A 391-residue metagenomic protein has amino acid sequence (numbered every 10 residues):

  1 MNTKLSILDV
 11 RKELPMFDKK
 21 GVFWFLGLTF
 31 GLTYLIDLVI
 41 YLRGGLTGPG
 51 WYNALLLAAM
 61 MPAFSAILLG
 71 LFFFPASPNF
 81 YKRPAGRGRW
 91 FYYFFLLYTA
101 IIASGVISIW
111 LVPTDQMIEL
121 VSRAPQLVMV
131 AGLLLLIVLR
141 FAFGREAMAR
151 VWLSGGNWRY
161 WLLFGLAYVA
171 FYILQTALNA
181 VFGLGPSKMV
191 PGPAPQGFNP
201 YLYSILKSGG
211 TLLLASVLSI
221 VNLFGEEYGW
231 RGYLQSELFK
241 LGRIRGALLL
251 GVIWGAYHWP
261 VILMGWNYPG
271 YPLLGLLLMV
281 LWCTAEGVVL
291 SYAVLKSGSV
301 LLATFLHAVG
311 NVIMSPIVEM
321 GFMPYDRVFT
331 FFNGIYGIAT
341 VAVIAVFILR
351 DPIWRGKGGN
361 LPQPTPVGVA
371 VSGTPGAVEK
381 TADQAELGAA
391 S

Functional and structural regions predicted by a protein language model:
M1-K19: Short, Lys/Arg-rich, polar N-terminal cytosolic tail immediately upstream of the first transmembrane signal-anchor
V22, L26-F30, Y34, A59-A63 (+8 more regions): Alpha-helical transmembrane spans of integral membrane proteins, capturing the lipid-embedded, hydrophobic core of TM
L32-D37, M61-A66, A100-G105, F171-Q175 (+7 more regions): Alpha-helical transmembrane segments of multipass membrane proteins
D37-F73, R83-A142, R159-L166, M189-L214 (+1 more regions): Alpha-helical transmembrane segments in multi-pass membrane proteins
L71-N79, R140-A147, V346-P364: Membrane-interface capping segments at transmembrane-helix boundaries
A170, L223-I253, L295-S299: Membrane-interface helix/loop boundary segments of multi-pass membrane proteins
G251-Y271: Membrane-helix boundary elements
Y268-L276, V280, K296-S391: C-terminal membrane module of polytopic membrane proteins
